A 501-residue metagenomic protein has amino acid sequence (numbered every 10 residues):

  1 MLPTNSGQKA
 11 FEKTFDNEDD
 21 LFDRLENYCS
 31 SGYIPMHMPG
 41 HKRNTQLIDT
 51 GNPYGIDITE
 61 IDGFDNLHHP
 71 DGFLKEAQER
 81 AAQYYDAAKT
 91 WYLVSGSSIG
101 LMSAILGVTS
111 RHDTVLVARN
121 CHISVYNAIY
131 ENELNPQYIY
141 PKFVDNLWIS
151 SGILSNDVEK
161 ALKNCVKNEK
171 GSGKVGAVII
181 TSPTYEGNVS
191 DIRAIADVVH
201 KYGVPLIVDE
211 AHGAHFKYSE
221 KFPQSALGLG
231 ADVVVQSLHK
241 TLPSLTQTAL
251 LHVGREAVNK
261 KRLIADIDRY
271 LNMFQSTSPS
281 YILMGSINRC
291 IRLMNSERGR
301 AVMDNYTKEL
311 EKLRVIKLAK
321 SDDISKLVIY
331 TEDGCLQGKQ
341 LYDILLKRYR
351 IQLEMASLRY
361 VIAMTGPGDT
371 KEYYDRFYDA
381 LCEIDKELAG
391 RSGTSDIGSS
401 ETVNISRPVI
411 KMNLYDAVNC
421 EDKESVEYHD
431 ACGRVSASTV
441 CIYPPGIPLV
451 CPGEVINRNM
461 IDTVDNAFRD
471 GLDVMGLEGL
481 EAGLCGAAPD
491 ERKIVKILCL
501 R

Functional and structural regions predicted by a protein language model:
M1-G72, Y443-P445: N-terminal "arm"/small-domain region of PLP-dependent enzymes with the aminotransferase-like
F11, N17, L21-E26, I48 (+2 more regions): Conserved PLP-enzyme active-site core in the AAT-like
Y54-S97: Conserved N-terminal alpha-helix of the aminotransferase class I/II PLP-enzyme fold
F64, W91-L93, V178-T181, I362-G366: Short glycine-rich or small-residue beta-strand-to-loop segments that form or flank ligand, phosphate, metal/Fe-S
Y92, Y138-Y140, Q236, M355 (+1 more regions): Structural signal for conserved beta-strand scaffold positions within catalytic alpha/beta enzyme cores
N135-P136, I494-R501: A structural-propensity feature for long, helix-poor, extended segments
V315-A487: Conserved C-terminal alpha-helix-loop-beta "cap" of PLP-dependent enzymes that closes/shapes the active-site mouth
R469-G471, R492-I497: Beta-strand/loop-dominated core regions that host nucleotide or nucleotide-derived cofactor-binding catalytic loops
